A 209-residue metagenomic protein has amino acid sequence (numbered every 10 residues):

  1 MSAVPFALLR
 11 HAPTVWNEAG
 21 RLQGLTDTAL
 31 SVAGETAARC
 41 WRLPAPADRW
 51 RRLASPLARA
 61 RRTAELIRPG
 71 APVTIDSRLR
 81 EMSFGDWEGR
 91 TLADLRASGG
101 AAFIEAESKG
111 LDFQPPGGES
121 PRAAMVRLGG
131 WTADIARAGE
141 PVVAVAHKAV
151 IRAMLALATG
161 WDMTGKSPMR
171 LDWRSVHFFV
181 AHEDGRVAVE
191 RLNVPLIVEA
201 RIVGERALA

Functional and structural regions predicted by a protein language model:
M1-P5, M82-D94, A156-A209: Acidic, low-complexity terminal tails and accessory targeting/binding regions of phosphate-metabolizing enzymes
S2-A71, S98: Active-site-proximal alpha-helix that buttresses catalytic centers in soluble enzyme cores
V15, R59-R61, E81-M82, V150-R152: Short, active-site-adjacent cap segments at secondary-structure transitions
R39-L43, M125, G129-A136: Generic structural signal for well-ordered alpha-helical scaffold segments
A54-S55, V126, V145-A146: Short beta-strand scaffold positions
R61, P69, G129-R186: Active-site-adjacent alpha-helix immediately C-terminal to a catalytic or transition-state-stabilizing loop
I67-L128, A188-R191, R201: Phosphate-handling substructures
